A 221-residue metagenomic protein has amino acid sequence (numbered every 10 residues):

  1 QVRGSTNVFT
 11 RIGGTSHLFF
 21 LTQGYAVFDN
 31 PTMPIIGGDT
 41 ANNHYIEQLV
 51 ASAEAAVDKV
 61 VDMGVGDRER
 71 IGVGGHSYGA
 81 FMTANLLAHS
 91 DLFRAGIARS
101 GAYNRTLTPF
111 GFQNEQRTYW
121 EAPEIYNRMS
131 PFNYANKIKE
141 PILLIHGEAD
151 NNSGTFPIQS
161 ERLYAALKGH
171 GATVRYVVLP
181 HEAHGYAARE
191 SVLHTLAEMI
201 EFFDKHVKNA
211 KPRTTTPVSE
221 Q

Functional and structural regions predicted by a protein language model:
Q1-Q221: Serine-hydrolase catalytic core recognition
